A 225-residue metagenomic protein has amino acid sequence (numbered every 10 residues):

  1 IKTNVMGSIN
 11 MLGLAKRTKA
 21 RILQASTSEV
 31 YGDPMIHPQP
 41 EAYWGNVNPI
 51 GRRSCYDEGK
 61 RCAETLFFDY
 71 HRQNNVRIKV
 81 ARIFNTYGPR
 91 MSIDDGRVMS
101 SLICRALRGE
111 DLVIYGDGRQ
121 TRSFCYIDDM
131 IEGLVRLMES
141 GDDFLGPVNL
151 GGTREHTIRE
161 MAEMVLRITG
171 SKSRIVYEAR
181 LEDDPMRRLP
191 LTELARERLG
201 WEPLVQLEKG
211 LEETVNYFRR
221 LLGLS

Functional and structural regions predicted by a protein language model:
I1-T86, A106, D128, M138-E139 (+4 more regions): N-terminal Rossmann-like NAD(P)+-binding domain of SDR-like oxidoreductases, especially those catalyzing
I9, P34, R53, R90-S92 (+4 more regions): Gly/Ser/Thr-rich beta-alpha loop segments that engage phosphate groups in nucleotides
N10, N85, C104-S225: C-terminal substrate-binding subdomain of Rossmann-fold SDR/epimerase-dehydratase oxidoreductases
Y31, H37-Q39, M91, I114 (+1 more regions): Short clusters of hydrophobic/aromatic residues that line enzyme substrate/ligand-binding pockets
P34-H37, S92-D94, M161-A162, R187-L189: Short aromatic-enriched loop/helix-cap "lid" or pocket-rim segments at secondary-structure transitions that line
P38-A42, R97-M99, I131, L166-R167: Glycine-rich, phosphate-binding/catalytic loops in enzymes
C55, A63, D95, I158 (+1 more regions): Conserved donor sugar-nucleotide recognition element shared by glycan-biosynthetic enzymes
